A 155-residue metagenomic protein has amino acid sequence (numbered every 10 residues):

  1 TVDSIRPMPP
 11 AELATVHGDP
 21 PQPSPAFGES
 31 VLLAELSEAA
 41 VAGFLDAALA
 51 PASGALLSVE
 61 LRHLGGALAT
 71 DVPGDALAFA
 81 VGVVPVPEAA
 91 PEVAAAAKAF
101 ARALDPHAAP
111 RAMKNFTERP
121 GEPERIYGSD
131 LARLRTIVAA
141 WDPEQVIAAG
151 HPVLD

Functional and structural regions predicted by a protein language model:
T1-D155: Soluble FAD-dependent oxygen oxidases
